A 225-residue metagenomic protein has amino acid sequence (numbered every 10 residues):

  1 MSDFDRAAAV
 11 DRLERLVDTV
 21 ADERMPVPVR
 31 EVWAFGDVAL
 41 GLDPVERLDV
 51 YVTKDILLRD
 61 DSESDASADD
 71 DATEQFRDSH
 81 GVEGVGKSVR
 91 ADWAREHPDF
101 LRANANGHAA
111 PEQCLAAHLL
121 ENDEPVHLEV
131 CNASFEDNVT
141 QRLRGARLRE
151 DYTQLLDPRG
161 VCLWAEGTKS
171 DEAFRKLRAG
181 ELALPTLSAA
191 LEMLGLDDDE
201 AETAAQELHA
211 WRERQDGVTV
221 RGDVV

Functional and structural regions predicted by a protein language model:
M1-W33, D37-V45, D55-V225: Catalytic core of pol beta-like nucleotidyltransferases
L48: Short glycine-/polar-rich loops that comprise or flank the Walker A/P-loop and associated switch/sensor motifs
Y51: Aromatic/basic-lined ligand-recognition segments that form π-stacking hydrophobic pockets flanked by Lys/Arg to engage
